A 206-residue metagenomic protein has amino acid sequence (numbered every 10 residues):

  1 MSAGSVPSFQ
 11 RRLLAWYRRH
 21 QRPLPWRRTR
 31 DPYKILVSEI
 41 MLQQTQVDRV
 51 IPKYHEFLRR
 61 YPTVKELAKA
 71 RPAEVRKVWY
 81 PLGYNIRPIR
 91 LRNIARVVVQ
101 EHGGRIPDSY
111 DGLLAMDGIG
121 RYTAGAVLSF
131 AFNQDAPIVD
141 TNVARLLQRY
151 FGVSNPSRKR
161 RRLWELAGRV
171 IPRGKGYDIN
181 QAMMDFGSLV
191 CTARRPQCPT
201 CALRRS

Functional and structural regions predicted by a protein language model:
A3-P7, R11-R12, W16-S206: Catalytic cores of DNA base-excision repair glycosylases
